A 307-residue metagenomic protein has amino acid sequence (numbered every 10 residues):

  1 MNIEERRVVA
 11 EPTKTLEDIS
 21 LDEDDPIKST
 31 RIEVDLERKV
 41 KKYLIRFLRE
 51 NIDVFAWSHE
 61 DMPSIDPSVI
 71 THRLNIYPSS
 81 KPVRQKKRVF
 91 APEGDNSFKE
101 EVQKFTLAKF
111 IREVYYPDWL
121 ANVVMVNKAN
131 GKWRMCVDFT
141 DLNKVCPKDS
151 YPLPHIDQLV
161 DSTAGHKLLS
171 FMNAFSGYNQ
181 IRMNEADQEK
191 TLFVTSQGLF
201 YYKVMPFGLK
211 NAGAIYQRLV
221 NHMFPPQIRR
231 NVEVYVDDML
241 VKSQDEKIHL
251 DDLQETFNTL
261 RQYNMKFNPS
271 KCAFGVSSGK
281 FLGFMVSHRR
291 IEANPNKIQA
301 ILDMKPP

Functional and structural regions predicted by a protein language model:
M1-I19: Intrinsically disordered, low-complexity charged segments
T15-L16, S20-P307: Retroelement reverse transcriptase polymerase core
